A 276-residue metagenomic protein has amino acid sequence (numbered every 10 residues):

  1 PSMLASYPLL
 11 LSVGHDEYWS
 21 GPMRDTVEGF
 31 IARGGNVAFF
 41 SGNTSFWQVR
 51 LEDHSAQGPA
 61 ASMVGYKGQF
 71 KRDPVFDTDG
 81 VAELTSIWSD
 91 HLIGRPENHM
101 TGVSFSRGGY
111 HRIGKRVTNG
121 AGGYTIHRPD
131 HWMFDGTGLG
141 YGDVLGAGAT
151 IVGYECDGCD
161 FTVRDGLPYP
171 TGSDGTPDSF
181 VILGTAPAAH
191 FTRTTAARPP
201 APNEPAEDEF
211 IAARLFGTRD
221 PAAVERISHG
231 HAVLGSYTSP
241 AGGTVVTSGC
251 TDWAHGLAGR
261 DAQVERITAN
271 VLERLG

Functional and structural regions predicted by a protein language model:
P1-D53, L257: Helical hinge/lid and interdomain linker segments adjacent to catalytic or ligand-binding clefts that mediate domain
S12-H15, F40-T44, Q69, T185-P187 (+1 more regions): Active-site-proximal beta-strand/loop segments in catalytic clefts of secreted hydrolases
D25-T26, F46-W47, D53-H54, F70-D73 (+10 more regions): Residue-level detector of solvent-exposed, low-hydrophobicity positions
V49-Y66, A121-G276: Extracellular ligand-binding/catalytic regions of CAZymes and related secreted enzymes and adhesion modules
S55-T85, S89: Acidic, Ser/Thr-rich peripheral helices and adjacent loops at domain boundaries
V81-G153: Conserved anion/nucleotide-ligand pocket segment
